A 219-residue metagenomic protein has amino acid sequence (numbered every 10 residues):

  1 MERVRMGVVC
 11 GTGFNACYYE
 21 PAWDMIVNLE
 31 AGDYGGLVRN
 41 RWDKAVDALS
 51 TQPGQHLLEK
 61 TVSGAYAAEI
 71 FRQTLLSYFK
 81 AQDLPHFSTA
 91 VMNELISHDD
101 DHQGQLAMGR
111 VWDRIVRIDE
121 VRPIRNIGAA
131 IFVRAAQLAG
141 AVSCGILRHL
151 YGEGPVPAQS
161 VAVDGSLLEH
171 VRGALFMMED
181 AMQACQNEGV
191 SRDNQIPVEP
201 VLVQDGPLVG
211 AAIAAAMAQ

Functional and structural regions predicted by a protein language model:
E2, M6, P21, A48-Q219: ATP-binding/phosphotransfer module of carbohydrate and carboxylate kinases, centering on a glycine-rich
R5-V9, N15, I26-N28, S160-A162: Short glycine-aspartate micro-motif
C10-F14, E30-D33, G165-L167, Q204: Residues that form ligand- and interface-recognition hot spots within folded domains
N15, G35-L37, E188-R192: Short, surface-exposed, polar/charged, turn-prone segments marking secondary-structure boundaries
M25-G54: A structural-propensity feature for long, helix-poor, extended segments
